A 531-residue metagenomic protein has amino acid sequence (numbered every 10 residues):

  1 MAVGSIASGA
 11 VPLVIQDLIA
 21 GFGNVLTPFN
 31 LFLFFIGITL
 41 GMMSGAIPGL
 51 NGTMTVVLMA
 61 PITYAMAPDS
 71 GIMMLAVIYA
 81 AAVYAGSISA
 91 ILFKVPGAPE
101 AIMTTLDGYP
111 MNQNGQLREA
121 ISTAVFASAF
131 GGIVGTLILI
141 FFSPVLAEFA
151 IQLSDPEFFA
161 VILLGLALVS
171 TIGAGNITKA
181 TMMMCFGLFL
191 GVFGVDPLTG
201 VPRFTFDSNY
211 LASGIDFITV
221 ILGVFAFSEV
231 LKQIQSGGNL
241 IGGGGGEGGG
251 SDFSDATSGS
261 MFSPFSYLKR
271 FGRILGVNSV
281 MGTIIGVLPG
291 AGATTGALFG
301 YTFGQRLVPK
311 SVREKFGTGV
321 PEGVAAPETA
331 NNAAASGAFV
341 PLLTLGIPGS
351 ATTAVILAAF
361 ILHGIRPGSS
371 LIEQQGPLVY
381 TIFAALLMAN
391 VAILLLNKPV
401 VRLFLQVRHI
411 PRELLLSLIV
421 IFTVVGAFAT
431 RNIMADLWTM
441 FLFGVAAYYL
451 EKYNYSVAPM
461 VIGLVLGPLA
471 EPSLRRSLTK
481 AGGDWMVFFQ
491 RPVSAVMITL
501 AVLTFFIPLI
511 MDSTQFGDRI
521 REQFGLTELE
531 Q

Functional and structural regions predicted by a protein language model:
A2-D69, P144, E148-I151, F204-V320 (+5 more regions): Helix-loop-helix hairpins and the membrane-proximal interhelical loops of multi-pass alpha-helical transport proteins
I38-G52, A82-K94, V169-A174, S279-A291 (+3 more regions): Transmembrane alpha-helix interface/packing and boundary motifs in multi-pass membrane proteins, characterized by
S44-M54, I91-I102, V134-I138, I285-T294 (+4 more regions): Short helix-coil transition sites and intra-membrane helix breaks within transmembrane domains of multi-pass
G52-I62, L75, A90-P110, I140-F141 (+6 more regions): Re-entrant/interfacial helical elements at transmembrane boundaries that shape and gate the permeation pathway
L58, L92-A120, V145, S154 (+4 more regions): Flexible loop linkers connecting adjacent transmembrane helices in multi-pass alpha-helical membrane transporters
D69-M73, P110-A127, K310-G323, A351-A354 (+1 more regions): Membrane-interface alpha-helices at helix entry/exit sites of multi-pass transporters
Y79-I91, G97-A98, G319-L345, G349 (+1 more regions): A structural-propensity feature for long, helix-poor, extended segments
S122-G238, L362-D512: Membrane-embedded alpha-helical modules
